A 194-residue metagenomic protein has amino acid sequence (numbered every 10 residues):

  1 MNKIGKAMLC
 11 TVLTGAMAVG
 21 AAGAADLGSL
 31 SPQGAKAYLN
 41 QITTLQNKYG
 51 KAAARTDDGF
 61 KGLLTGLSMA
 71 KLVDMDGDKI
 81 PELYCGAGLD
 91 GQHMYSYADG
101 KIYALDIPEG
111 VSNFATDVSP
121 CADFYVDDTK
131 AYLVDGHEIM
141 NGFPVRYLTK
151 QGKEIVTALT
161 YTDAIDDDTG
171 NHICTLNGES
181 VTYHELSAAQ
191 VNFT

Functional and structural regions predicted by a protein language model:
M1-L9: Bacterial N-terminal signal peptides that target proteins for export
G5, D26-K36, K48, V126-T194: Acidic, small-residue rich beta-repeat scaffolds with periodic aromatic anchors
L13-M17, A21: Hydrophobic core
A25-V73: Terminal domain-start segments
G66-M75, V118-K130: Beta-propeller blade termini
D76-G86, D127-V134: Acidic/hydrophobic-patterned starts of short beta strands in beta-sheet-rich repeat architectures
Q92-I107, V145-Q151: Beta-propeller blade repeat segments, especially FG-GAP/WD-type strand-to-loop junctions in 6- to 7-bladed propeller
E109-N113: Short coil/turn segments at the loop-to-beta-strand junctions that recur within blades of beta-propeller repeat folds
